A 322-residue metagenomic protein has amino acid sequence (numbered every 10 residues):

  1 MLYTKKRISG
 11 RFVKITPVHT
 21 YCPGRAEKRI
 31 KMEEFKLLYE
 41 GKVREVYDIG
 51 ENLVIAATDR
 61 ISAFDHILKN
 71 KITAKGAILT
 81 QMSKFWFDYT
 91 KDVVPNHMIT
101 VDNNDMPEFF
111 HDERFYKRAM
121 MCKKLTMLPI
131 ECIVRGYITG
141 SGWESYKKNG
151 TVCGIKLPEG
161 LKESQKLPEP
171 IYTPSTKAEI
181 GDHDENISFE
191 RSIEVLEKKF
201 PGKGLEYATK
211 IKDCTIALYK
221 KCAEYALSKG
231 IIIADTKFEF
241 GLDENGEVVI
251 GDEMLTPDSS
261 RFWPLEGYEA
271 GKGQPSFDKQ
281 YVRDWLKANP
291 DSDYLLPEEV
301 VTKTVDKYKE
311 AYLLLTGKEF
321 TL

Functional and structural regions predicted by a protein language model:
T4, G10-V13, V18-T20: Short hydrophobic alpha-helical segments enriched in small aliphatic residues
Y21-K31: Short, Lys/Arg-enriched N-terminal segments with co-localized hydrophobic residues within the first ~10-30 amino acids
E33-E179, S292-L322: Active-site loop/lid in soluble adenylation, ligation, and acyl-transfer enzymes
N52, M127-P129, G230-I233, N245-V248: Coil-to-beta-strand transition motifs
V134, I233-M254: Conserved metal-phosphate-binding beta-hairpin within the catalytic cores of diverse ATP-dependent phosphoryl-transfer
K148-T151, L157-E206, I250, M254-L315 (+1 more regions): Anionic ligand-binding catalytic core segments
F200-A234: A long amphipathic alpha-helix within ATP-dependent nucleotide-binding catalytic cores
